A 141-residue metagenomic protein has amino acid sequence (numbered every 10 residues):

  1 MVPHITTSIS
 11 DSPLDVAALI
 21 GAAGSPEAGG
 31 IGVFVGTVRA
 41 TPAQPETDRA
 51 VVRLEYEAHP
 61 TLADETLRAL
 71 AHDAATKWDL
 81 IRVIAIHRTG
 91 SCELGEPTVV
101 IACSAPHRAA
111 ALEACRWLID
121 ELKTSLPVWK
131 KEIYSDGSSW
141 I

Functional and structural regions predicted by a protein language model:
M1-T98, P106, A110-I141: N-terminal, polar/charged subdomain of small-to-medium soluble alpha/beta proteins
I101: Phosphate/diphosphate ligand-binding glycine-rich loop within oxidoreductases
